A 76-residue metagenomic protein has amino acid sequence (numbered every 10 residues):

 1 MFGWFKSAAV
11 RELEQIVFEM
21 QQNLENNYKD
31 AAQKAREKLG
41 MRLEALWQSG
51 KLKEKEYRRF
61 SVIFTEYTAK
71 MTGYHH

Functional and structural regions predicted by a protein language model:
M1-Q33, A69: N-terminal acidic leader/helix
A9, A35, E56, F60-I63: Amphipathic alpha-helix face/heptad-repeat signature
N23-N26, L46-S49, K70, Y74: Surface-exposed polar/charged interaction patches
R36-G40, F64-Y67: Short amphipathic alpha-helical coiled-coil/interface segments
K38-R59: Short, charge-rich amphipathic alpha-helical segments embedded in non-transmembrane helical bundles/solenoids
F60-H76: Alpha-helical linker/edge segments of TPR/alpha-solenoid repeat scaffolds and analogous pre-/post-domain helices
